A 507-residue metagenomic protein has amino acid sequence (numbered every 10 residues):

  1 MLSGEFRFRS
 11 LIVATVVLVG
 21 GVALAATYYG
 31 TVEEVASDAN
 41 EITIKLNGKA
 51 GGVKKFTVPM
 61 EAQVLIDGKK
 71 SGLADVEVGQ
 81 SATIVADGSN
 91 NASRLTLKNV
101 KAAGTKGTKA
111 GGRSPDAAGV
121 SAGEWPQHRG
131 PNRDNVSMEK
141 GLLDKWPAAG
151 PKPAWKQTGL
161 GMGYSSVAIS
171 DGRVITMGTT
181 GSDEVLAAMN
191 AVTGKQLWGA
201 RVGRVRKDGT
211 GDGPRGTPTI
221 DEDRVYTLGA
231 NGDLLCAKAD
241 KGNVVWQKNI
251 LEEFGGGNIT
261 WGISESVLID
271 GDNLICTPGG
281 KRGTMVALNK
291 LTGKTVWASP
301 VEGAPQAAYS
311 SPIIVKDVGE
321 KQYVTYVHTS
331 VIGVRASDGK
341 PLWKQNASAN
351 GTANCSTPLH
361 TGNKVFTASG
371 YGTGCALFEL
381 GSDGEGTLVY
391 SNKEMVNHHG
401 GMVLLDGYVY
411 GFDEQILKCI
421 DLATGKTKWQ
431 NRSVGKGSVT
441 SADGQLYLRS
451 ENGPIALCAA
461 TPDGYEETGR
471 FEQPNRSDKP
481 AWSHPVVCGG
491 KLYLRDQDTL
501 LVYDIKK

Functional and structural regions predicted by a protein language model:
L2-E61, L65-A110: Short, flexible, surface-exposed loop segments at domain boundaries
K106-K507: Noncatalytic, solvent-exposed loop/strand surfaces of beta-propeller-type extracellular/periplasmic domains
